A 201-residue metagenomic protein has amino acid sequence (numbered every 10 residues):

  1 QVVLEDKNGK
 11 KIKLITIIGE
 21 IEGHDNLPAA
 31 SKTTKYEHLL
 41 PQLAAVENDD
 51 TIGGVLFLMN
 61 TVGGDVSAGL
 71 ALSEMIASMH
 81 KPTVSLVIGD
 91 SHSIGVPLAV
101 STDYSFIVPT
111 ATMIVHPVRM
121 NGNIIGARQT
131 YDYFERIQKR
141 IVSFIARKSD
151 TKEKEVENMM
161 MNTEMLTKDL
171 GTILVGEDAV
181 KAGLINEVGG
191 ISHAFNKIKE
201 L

Functional and structural regions predicted by a protein language model:
Q1-V96, S101-H116, M120-L201: N-terminal organellar transit peptides
